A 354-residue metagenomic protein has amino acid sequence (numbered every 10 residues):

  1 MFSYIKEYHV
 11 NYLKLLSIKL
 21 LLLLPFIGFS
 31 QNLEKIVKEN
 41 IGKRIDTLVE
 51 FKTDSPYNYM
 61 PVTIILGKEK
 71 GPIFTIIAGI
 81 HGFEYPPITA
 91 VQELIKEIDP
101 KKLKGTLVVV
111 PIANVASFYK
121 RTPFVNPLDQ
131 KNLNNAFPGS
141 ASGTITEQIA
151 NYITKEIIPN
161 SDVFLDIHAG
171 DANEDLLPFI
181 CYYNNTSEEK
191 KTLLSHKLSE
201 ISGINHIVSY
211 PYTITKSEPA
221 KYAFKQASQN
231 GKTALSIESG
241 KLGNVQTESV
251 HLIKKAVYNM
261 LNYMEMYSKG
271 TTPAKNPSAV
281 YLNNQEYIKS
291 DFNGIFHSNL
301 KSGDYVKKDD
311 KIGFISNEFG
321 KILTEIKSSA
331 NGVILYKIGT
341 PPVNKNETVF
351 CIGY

Functional and structural regions predicted by a protein language model:
F2-I5, H9-Y12, Q31-Y354: Structured catalytic-domain cores with a bias toward divalent-metal coordination
Y12-L22: Sec-dependent signal peptide recognition, specifically the positively charged N-region followed immediately by
